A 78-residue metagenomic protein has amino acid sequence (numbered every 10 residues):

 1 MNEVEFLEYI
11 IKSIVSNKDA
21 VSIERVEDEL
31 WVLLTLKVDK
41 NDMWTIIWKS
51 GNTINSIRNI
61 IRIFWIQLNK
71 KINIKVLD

Functional and structural regions predicted by a protein language model:
M1-T45, N55-D78: RNA-contacting regions in translation and RNA-metabolism proteins, encompassing KH/S1 modules where present
I47-G51: Glycine-centered tight-turn and secondary-structure capping sites
